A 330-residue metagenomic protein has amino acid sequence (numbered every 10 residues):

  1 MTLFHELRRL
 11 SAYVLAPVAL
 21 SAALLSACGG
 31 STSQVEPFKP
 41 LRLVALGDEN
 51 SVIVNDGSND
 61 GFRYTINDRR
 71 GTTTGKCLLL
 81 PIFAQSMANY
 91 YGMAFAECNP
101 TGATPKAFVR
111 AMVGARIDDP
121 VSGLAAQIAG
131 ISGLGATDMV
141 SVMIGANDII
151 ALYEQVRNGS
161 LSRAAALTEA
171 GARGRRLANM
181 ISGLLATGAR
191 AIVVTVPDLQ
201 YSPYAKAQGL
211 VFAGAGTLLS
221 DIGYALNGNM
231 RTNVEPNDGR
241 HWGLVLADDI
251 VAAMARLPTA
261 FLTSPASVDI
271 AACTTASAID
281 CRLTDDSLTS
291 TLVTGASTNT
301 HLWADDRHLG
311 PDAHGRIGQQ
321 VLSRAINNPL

Functional and structural regions predicted by a protein language model:
M1-S26: Sec-dependent bacterial lipoprotein signal peptides
A22-V44, L330: Bacterial Sec-dependent N-terminal signal peptides
K39-R42, P105, L134-V140, A186-I192 (+1 more regions): Loop/turn elements at helix/coil->beta-strand transitions in domains of secreted/extracellular proteins
L43-S58, A115, P311: Catalytic nucleophile-elbow at a beta strand-turn-alpha helix junction centered on a G-D-S/GDSL motif, marking
T65-R175, N179: Conserved SGNH/GDSL esterase-like catalytic core that processes O-acyl groups on lipids and polysaccharides
T74, D148-T168, L199-Y224, A253-T259: Serine-dependent acyl-ester chemistry module
Y90-A94, R176-I192, I222-V245: A structural motif corresponding to the C-terminal end of an alpha-helix and its immediate exit/capping segment
Y204-D221, T232-R307: Mobile gating loops/cap/lid regions near enzyme active sites that modulate substrate access
